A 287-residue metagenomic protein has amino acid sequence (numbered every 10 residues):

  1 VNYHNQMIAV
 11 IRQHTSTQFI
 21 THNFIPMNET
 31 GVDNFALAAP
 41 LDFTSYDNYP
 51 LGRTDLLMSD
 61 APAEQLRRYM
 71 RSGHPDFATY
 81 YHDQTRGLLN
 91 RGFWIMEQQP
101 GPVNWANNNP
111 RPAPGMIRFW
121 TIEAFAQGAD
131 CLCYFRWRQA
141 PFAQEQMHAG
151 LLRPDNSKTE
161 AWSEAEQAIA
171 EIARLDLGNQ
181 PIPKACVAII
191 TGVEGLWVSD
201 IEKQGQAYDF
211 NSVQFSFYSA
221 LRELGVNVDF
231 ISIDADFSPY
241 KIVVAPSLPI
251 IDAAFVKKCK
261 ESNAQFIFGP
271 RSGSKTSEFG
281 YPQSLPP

Functional and structural regions predicted by a protein language model:
V1-F43, F210, F217, E223-V228 (+1 more regions): Active-site neighborhood of glycoside hydrolase catalytic domains
N5, T17, G52, R67-P287: Carbohydrate-binding surfaces of carbohydrate-active enzymes
I25, Y49, R271: Histidine- and/or cysteine-centered catalytic micro-motif in compact active-site loops
G31-P75, D130, V244: Aromatic- and acid-rich polysaccharide-binding/catalytic face of secreted or lumenal carbohydrate-active enzymes
